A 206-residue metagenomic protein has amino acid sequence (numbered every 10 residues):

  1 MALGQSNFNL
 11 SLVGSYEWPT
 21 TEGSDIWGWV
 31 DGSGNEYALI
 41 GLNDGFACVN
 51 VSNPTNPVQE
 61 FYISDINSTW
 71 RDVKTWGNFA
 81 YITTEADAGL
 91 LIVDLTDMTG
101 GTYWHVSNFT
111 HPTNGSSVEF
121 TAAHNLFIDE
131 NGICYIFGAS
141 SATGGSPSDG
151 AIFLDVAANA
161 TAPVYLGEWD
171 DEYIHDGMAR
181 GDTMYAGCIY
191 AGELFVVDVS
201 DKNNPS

Functional and structural regions predicted by a protein language model:
L3-S206: Feature marking well-ordered beta-strand scaffolds used for ligand recognition
